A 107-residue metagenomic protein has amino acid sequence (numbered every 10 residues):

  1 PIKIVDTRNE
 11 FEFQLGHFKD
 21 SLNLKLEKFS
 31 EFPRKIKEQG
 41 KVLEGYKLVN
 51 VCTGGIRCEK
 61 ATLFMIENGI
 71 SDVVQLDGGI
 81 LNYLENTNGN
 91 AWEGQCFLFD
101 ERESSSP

Functional and structural regions predicted by a protein language model:
I2-K3, R8-L48, I56-P107: Rhodanese-like catalytic fold shared by cysteine-dependent sulfurtransferases and DSP/PTP-type phosphatases
